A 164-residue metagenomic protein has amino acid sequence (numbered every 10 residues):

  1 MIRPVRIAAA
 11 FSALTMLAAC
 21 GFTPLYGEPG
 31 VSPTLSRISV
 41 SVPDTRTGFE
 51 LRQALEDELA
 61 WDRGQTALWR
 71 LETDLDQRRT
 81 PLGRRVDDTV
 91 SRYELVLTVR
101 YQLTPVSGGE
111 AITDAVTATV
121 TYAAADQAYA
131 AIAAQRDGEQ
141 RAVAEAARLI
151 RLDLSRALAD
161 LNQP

Functional and structural regions predicted by a protein language model:
M1-A9: Bacterial N-terminal signal peptides that target proteins for export
T15-A19: C-terminal motif of bacterial Sec signal peptides marking the signal peptidase cleavage site
G21-P24: Bacterial signal peptide processing site
S32-V42, Q127-A130: Acidic/histidine-rich, surface-exposed loop or edge segments in extracytoplasmic proteins
S41-E72: Post-signal-peptide N-terminal segment of Sec-exported extracytoplasmic proteins
E56, A60, A147, R151-A159: Sec-exported extracytoplasmic/periplasmic mature domains
D62-L68, E72-A115, V120-D137, R141 (+1 more regions): Surface-exposed short loop/turn segments
N162-P164: Short, solvent-exposed mixed-charge patches
